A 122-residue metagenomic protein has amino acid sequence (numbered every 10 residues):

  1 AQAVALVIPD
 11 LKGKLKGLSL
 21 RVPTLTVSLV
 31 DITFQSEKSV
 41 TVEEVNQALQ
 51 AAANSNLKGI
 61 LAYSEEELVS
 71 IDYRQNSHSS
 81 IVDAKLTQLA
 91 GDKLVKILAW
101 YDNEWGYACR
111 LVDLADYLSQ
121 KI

Functional and structural regions predicted by a protein language model:
A1-V95, I122: C-terminal substrate-binding/catalytic lobe of Rossmann-fold NAD(P)-dependent oxidoreductases
R21-L25, W100-Y107: Glycine-rich phosphate/pyrophosphate-binding beta-alpha loops
T33-Q35, L98-W100, Y117: Residue-level recognition of well-ordered beta-strand positions that form the cores of beta-sheet-rich folds across
C109-I122: Internal hydrophobic alpha-helix adjacent to the cofactor/substrate pocket in enzyme cavities
